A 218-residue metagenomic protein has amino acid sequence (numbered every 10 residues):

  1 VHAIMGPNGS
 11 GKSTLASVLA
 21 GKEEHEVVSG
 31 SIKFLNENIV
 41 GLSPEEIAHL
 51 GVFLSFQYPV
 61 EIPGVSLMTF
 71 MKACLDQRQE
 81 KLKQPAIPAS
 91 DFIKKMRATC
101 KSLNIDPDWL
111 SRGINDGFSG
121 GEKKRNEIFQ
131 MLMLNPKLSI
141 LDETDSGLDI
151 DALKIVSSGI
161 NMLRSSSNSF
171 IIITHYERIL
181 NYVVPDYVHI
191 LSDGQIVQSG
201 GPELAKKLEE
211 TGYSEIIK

Functional and structural regions predicted by a protein language model:
H2-S10: The feature captures the beta-strand-to-loop junction immediately N-terminal to the Walker
A20: Helix-to-loop junction immediately C-terminal to a conserved catalytic motif
S31-I47, N115: ABC ATPase NBD Q-loop/coupling interface
V60-K137: ABC-family P-loop ATPase nucleotide-binding domains
I140-T144, D151: Walker B catalytic motif
L153-S166: Helical segment within the ABC ATPase nucleotide-binding domain
S167-H175: Conserved H-loop
Y187, L191, Q195-K218: Conserved beta-strand-loop-alpha-helix hinge in the C-terminal portion of ABC ATPase nucleotide-binding domains
